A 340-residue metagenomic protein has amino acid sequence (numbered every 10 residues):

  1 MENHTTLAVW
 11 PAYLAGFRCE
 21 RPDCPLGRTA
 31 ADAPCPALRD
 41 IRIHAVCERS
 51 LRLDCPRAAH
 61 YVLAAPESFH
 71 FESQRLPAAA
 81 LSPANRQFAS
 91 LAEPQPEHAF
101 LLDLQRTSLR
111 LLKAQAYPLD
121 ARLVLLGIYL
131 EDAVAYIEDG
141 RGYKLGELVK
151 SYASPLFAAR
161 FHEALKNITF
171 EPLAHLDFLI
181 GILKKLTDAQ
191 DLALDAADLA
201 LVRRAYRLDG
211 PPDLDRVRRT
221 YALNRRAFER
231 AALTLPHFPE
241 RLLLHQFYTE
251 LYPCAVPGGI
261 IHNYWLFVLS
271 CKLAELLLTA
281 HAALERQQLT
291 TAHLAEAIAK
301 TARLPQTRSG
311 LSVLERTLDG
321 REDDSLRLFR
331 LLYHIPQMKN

Functional and structural regions predicted by a protein language model:
M1-A84: N-terminal cysteine/histidine-rich coordination modules
L51-S151: Charged, amphipathic alpha-helical linkers/stalks
K113-N340: Hydrophobic, aromatic-lined core segments that form the binding pocket/scaffold for planar heteroaromatic ligands
